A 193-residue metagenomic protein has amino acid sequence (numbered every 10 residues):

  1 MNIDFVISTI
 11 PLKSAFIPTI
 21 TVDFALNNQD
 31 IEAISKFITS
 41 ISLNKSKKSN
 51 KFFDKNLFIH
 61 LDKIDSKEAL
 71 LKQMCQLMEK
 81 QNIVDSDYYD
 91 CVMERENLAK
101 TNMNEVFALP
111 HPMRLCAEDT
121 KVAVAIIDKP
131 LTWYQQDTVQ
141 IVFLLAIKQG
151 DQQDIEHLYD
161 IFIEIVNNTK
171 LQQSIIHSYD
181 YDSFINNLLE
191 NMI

Functional and structural regions predicted by a protein language model:
M1: Glycine-rich, anion-gripping cofactor-binding loops and their flanking helix/strand elements in enzyme active sites
D4-I193: Cytosolic covalent-transfer regions centered on His/Cys nucleophiles that carry phosphoryl or persulfide groups
